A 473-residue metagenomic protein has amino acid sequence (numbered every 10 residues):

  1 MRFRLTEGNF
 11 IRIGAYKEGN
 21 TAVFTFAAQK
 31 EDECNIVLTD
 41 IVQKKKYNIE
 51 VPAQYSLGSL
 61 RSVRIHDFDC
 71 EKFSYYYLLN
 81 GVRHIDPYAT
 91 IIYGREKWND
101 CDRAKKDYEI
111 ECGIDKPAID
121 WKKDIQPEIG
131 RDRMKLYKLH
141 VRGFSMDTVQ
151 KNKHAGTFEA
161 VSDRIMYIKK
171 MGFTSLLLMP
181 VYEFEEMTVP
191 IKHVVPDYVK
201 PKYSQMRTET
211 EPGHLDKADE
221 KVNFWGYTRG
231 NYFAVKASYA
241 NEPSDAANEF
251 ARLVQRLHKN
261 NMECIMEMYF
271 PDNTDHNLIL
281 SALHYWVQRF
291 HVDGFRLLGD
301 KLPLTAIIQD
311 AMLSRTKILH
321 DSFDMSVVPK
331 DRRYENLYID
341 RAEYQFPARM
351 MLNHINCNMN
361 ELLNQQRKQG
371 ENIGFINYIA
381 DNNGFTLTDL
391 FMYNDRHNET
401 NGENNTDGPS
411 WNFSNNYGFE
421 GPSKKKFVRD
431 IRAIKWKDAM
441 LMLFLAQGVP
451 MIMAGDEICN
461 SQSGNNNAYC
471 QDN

Functional and structural regions predicted by a protein language model:
M1-T21, K46-E50, Y55-K138, S145-Q150: The feature marks proteins involved in alpha-glucan
F26, L139, I168, L178 (+6 more regions): Conserved, mostly hydrophobic/aromatic
A27-E33: Short proline/glycine-enriched turn/loop motifs at strand-loop junctions of beta-rich domains
A104-K105, H291, L304, I308-A454 (+1 more regions): Conserved alpha/beta catalytic core and glycan-binding cleft of carbohydrate-active enzymes
D115-F184, K202, N223-G226: An acidic-aromatic substrate-binding cleft motif
K135-Y137, L176-L178, C264-M266, F295 (+2 more regions): Hydrophobic faces of well-ordered beta-strands that scaffold small-molecule active sites in alpha/beta enzyme cores
Q150-G156, T188-K259, F270-R289, T400-G421 (+1 more regions): Aromatic- and acidic-residue-enriched carbohydrate-binding clefts of CAZyme catalytic domains
N248-V328: Active-site neighborhood of glycoside hydrolase catalytic domains
